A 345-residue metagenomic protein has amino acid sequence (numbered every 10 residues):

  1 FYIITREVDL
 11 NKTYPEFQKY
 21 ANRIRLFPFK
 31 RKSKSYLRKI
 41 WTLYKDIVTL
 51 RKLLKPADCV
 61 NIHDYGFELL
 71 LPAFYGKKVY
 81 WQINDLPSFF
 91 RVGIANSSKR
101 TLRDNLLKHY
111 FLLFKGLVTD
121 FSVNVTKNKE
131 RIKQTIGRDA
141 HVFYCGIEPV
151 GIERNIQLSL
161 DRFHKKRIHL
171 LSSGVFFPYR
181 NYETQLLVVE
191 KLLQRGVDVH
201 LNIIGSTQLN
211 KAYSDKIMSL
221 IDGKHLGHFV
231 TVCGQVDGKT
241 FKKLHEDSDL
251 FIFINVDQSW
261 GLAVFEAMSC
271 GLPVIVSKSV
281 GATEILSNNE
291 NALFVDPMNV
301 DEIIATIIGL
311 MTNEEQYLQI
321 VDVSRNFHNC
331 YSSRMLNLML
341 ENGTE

Functional and structural regions predicted by a protein language model:
T5-V8, H200-M218, G234: Glycosyltransferase donor-sugar binding loop
V48-R51, K55, P87, R100-F121 (+1 more regions): Membrane-proximal helix-turn-helix segments that form the acceptor-binding/catalytic region of lipid-linked
C59-N61, P72-G93, R103, S122: Active-site proximal beta-strand in glycosyltransferases
D161-R180, L186-V189, N202: Conserved donor-binding/catalytic core segment of Leloir-type glycosyltransferases
Q235-V236, K243-S248: Short alpha-helical donor nucleotide-sugar binding micro-motif in glycosyltransferases
V256: Aromatic "clamp/platform" in nucleotide-sugar-dependent glycosyltransferases that forms part of the donor/acceptor
P273-V276: Short hydrophobic beta-strand element within catalytic cores of glycosyltransferases and related nucleotide-activated
N288-N289, L293-V300, G309-E314: Conserved acidic donor-binding segment of nucleotide-sugar-dependent glycosyltransferases
